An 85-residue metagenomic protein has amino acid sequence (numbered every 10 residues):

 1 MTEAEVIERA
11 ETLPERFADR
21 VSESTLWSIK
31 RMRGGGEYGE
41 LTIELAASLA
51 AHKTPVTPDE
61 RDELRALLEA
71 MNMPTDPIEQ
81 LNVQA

Functional and structural regions predicted by a protein language model:
M1-A85: C-terminal-biased regions
